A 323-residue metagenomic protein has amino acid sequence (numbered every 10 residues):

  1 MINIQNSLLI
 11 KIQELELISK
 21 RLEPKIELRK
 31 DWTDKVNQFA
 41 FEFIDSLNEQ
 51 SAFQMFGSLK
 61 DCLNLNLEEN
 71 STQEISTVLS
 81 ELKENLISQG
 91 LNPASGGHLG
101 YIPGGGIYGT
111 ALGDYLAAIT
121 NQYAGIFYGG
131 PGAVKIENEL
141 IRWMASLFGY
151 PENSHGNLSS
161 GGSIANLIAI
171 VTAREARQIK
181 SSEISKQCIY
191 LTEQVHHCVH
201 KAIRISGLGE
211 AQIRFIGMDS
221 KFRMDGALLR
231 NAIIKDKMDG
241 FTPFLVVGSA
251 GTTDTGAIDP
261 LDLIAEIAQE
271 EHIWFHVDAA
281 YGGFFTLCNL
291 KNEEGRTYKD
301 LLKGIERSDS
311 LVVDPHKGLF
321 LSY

Functional and structural regions predicted by a protein language model:
I2-N153: N-terminal entrance/gating region of PLP-dependent enzymes' catalytic architecture
R21, H98-Y101, G125-I126, K135 (+7 more regions): Residue-level preference for alpha-helix termini and adjacent loops
P24, E49, L65-E69, Y101-G104 (+7 more regions): Generic structural "secondary-structure junction" signal
L67-N70, K83, Y108-G109, F127-Y128 (+4 more regions): A generic short-segment signal for beta-strand/edge and adjacent turn/coil regions
G129, A133, G156-S163, Y190-E193 (+1 more regions): Active-site nucleophile and cofactor-binding loops and adjacent substrate-binding regions of central metabolic enzymes
M144-V171, R214-G217: Short loop-beta-helix segment that forms the pyridoxal 5′-phosphate
A165-Y323: Conserved PLP-enzyme active-site core in the AAT-like
